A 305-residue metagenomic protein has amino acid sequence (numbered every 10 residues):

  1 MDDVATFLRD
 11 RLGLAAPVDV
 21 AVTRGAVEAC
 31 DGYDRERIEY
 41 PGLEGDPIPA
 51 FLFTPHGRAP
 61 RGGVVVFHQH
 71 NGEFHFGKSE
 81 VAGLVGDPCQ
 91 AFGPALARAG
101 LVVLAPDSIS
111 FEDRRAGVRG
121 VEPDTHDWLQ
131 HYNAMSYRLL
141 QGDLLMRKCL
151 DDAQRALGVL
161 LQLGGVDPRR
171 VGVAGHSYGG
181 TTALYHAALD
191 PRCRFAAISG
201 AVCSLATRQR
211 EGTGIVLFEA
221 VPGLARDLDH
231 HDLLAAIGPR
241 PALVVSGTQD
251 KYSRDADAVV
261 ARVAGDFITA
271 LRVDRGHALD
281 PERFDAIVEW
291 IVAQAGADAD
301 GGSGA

Functional and structural regions predicted by a protein language model:
V18-R58: N-terminal cap/lid segment of alpha/beta-hydrolase-fold proteins
A50, P60-N71: Short beta-strand element of the alpha/beta-hydrolase
F67-D151, Q209-R210: Cap/lid segment of the alpha/beta-hydrolase catalytic domain
N133, R155, F195-L234, T248-V260 (+1 more regions): Mobile cap/lid helix-loop segments that gate and shape the active-site cleft of serine hydrolases
G165-S177: Alpha/beta-hydrolase fold nucleophile elbow
G175-A187: Glycine-rich nucleophile elbow surrounding the catalytic serine of serine-hydrolase chemistry
I237, V244-S246: Short beta-strand/loop motif that positions the catalytic acidic residue of the alpha/beta-hydrolase fold
D266-A305: C-terminal catalytic histidine-bearing segment of alpha/beta-hydrolase fold enzymes
